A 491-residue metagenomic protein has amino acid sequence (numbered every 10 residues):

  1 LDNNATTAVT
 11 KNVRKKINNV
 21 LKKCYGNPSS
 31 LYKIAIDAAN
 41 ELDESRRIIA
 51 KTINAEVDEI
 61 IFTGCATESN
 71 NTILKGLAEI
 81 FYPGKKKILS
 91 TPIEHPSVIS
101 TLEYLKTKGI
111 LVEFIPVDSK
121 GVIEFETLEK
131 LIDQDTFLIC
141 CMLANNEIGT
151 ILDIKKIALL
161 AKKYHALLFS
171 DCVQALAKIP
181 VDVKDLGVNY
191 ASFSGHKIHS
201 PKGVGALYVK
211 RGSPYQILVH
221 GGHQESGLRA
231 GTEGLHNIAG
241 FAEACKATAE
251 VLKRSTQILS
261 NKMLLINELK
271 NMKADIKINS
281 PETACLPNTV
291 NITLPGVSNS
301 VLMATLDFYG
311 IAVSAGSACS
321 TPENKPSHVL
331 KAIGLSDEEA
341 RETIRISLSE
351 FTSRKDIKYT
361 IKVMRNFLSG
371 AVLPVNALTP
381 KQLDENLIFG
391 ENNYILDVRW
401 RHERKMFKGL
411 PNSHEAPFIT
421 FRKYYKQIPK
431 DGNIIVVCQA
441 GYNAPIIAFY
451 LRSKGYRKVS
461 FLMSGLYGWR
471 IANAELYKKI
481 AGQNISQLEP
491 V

Functional and structural regions predicted by a protein language model:
L1-V372: Pyridoxal 5′-phosphate
A5-T6, Q174, W400-H402, T420: Short, glycine/acidic-enriched loop or turn micro-motifs at the edges of active sites
S90-T91, V398-W400: Structural motif
I139, I395-D397: Hydrophobic beta-strand scaffold positions of dinucleotide-using enzymes
L368-Y394, R401-I435, Q439-V491: Rhodanese-like catalytic fold shared by cysteine-dependent sulfurtransferases and DSP/PTP-type phosphatases
